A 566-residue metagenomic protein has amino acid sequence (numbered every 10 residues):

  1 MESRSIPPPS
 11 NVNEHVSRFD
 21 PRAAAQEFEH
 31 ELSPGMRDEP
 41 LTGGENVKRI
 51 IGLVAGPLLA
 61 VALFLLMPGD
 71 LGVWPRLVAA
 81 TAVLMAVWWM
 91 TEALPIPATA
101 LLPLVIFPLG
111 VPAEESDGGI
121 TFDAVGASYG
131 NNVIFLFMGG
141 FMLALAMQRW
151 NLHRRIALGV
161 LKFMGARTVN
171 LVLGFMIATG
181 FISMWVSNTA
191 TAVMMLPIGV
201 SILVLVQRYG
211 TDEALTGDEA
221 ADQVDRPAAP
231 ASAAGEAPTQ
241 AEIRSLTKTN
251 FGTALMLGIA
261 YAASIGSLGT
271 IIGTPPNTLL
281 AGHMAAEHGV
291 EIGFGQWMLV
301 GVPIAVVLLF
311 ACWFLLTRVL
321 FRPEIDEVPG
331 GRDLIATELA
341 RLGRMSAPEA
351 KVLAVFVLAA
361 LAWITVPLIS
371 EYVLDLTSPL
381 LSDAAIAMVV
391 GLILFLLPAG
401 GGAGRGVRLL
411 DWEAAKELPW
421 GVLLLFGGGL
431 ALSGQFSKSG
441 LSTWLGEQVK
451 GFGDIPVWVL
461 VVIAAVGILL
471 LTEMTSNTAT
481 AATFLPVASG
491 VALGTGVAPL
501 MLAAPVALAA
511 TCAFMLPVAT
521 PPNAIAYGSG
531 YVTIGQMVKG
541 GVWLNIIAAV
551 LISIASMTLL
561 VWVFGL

Functional and structural regions predicted by a protein language model:
M1-L136, A286-I292, Q296-E447, L544-A549 (+1 more regions): Hydrophobic transmembrane alpha-helices of multi-pass small-molecule transporters
L41, A98, L102-G217, P238-E242 (+3 more regions): Membrane-embedded alpha-helical segments and adjacent helix-loop junctions characteristic of multi-pass solute
G56-A60, A80-V87, F175-G180, I259-A262 (+2 more regions): Hydrophobic, membrane-inserted alpha-helices
V87-I96, A178-S187, Y261-I272, F395-P398 (+2 more regions): Transmembrane alpha-helix interface/packing and boundary motifs in multi-pass membrane proteins, characterized by
L104, A190-V204, M256-A260, G269-A286 (+5 more regions): Re-entrant/interfacial helical elements at transmembrane boundaries that shape and gate the permeation pathway
L145-W150, M195-Q207, F314-V328, P398 (+1 more regions): Membrane-water interface of transmembrane alpha-helices
Y209, D225, A233, A237-P238 (+4 more regions): C-terminal transmembrane helix pair
E213-A220, V224-D326, A340-S346, I525-S556: Membrane-core helix-loop-helix motifs of multi-pass transport proteins
